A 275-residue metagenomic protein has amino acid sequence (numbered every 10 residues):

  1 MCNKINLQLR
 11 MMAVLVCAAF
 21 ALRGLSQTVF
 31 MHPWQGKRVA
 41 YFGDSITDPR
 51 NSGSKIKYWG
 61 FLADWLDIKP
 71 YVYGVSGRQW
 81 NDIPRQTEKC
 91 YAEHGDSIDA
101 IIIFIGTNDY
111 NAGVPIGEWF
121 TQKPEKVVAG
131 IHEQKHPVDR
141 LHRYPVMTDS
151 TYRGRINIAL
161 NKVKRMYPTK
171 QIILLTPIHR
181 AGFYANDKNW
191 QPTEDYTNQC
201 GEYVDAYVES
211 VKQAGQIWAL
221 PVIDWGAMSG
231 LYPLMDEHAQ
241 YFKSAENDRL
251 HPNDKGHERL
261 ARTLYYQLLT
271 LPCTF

Functional and structural regions predicted by a protein language model:
M1-Q27: Bacterial Sec-dependent N-terminal signal peptides
N6, W65, T87-F275: Alpha-helical cap/lid subdomain in secreted, periplasmic, or secretory-pathway luminal O-acyl-processing enzymes
V16, G43, I105: Residues that line or immediately flank small-molecule/substrate-binding pockets and catalytic motifs
V16, G53, N81, S150-G154: Conserved phosphate-coordination/catalytic loops
A21, G77-R78, Y241: Juxtamembrane/membrane-water interface recognition
S26-S76, N81-S97, I101, D236-E237: Serine-esterase "nucleophile elbow" of acetyl-processing enzymes
